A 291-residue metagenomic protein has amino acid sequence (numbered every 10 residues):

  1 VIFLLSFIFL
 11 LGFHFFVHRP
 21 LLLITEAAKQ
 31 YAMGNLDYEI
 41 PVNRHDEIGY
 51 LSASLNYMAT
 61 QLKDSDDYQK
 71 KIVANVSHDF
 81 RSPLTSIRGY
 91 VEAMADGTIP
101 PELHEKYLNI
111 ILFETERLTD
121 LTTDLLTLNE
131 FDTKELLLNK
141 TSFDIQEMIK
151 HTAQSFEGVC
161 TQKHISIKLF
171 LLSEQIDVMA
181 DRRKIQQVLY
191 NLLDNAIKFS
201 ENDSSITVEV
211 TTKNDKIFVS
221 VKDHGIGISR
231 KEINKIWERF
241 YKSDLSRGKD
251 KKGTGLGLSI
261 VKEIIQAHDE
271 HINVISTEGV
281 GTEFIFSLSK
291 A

Functional and structural regions predicted by a protein language model:
V1-V73, Y90-A95, P100, N109 (+5 more regions): Membrane-proximal HAMP signal-relay module
D37, P41-N43, N139-F143, T161 (+1 more regions): Conserved catalytic submotifs in the C-terminal HATPase_c
F113-L118: Short alpha-helical segment of the dimerization/phosphotransfer core of two-component systems
T133-L138, D177-A180: Conserved micro-motifs of the catalytic ATP-binding
I145, G227-E238: Short helix N-cap motif at coil->helix boundaries in the Bergerat
A196-I197: Short helix-loop "hinge" at the ATP-lid/N-box region of the Bergerat-fold HATPase_c
D203-D215: Short beta-strand/loop element within the Bergerat-fold HATPase_c
D223: Acidic ATP/Mg2+-coordinating residue in the GHKL
